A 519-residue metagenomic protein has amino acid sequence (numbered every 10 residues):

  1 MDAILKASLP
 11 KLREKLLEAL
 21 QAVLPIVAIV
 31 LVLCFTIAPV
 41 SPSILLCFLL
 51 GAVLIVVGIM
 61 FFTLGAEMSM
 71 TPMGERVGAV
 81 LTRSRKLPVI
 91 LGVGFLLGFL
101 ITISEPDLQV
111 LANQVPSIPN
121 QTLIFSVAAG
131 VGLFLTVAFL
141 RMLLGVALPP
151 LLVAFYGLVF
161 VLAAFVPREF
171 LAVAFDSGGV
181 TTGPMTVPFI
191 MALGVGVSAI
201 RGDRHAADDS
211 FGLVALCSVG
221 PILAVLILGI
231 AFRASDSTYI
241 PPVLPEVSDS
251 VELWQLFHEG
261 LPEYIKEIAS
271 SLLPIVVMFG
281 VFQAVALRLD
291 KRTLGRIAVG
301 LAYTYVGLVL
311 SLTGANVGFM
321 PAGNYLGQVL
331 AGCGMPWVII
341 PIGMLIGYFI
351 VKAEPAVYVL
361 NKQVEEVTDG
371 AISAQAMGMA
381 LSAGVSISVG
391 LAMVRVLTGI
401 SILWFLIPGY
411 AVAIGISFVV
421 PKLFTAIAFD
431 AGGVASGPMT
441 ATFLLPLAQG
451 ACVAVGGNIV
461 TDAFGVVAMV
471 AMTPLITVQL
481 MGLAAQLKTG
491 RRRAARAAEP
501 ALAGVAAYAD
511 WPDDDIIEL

Functional and structural regions predicted by a protein language model:
M1-L64, A79-V80, G178, M191 (+5 more regions): Signature of multi-pass transmembrane helix bundles
I26-V30, G58, K86-G94, A154-F165 (+8 more regions): Small-residue-rich segments of transmembrane alpha-helices in multi-pass membrane proteins, especially helix faces
P39, F62-M73, F99-L111, R168-F170 (+2 more regions): Transmembrane alpha-helix boundary signature
L46-C47, G65, A112-I124, M142-G157 (+8 more regions): Transmembrane helix-loop boundary segments of multi-pass membrane transporters
F48-M60, S117-A129, D176-I190, P242-V243 (+4 more regions): Structural signature of hydrophobic alpha-helical transmembrane segments
G78-A79, L87-L158, P336-S417: Helix-loop-helix junctions within the multi-pass membrane cores of secondary transporters/permeases
L135, F139-G145, F170-L171, V195-D209 (+3 more regions): Alpha-helical transmembrane segments
F165-V173, V225-R233, S311-G318, G390-L391 (+1 more regions): Hydrophobic alpha-helical transmembrane segments in multi-pass integral membrane proteins
